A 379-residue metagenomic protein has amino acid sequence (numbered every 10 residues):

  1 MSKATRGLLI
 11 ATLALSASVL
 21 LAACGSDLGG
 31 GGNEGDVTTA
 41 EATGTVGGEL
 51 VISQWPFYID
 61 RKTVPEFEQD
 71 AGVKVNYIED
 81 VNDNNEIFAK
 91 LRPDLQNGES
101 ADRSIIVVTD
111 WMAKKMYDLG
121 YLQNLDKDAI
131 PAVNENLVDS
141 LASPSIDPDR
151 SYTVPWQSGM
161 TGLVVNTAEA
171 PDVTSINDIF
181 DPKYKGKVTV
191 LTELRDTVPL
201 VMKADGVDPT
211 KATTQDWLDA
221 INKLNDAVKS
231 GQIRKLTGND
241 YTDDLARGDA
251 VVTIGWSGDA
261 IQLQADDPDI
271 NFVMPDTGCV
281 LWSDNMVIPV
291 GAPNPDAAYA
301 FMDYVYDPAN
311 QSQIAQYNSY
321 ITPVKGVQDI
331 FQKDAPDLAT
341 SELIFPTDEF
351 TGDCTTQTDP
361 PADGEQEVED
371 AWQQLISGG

Functional and structural regions predicted by a protein language model:
L20-A23: C-terminal motif of bacterial Sec signal peptides marking the signal peptidase cleavage site
G25-D27, G35-K114: Early extracytoplasmic/lumenal segment of secretory-pathway proteins
E41-T43, E99-V108, Q123-G162, K187: A structural signal for short loop-to-beta-strand junctions that line the ligand-binding cleft of periplasmic/secreted
M112, T189-E193, T197, V201 (+1 more regions): Ligand-binding pocket segment of bilobal, Venus flytrap-like solute-binding proteins
Y117-N124, D147-R150, L263-M274, P336-S341: Ligand-binding "clamshell"
G162-E169, K203-G206, W282-A297, Q313-Y317: A bilobed periplasmic-binding-protein/Venus flytrap-type ligand-binding module shared by bacterial periplasmic
D243, T347-G379: Conserved C-terminal helix/tail region of periplasmic/extracytoplasmic solute-binding proteins
P289-F350: Mature extracytoplasmic/periplasmic domains
